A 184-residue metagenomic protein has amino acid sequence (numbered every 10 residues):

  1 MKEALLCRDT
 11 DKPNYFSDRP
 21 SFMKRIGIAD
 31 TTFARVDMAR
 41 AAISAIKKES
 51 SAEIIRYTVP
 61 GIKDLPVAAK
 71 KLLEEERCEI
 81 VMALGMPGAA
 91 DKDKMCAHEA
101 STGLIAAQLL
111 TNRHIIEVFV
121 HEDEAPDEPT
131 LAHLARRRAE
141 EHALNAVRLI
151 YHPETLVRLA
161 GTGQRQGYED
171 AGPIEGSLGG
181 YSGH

Functional and structural regions predicted by a protein language model:
K2-M23: Short N-terminal or domain-adjacent regulatory/targeting segments
K24-R56: Glycine-rich phosphate/diphosphate-binding loop of Rossmann-like nucleotide-binding domains
T31-F33, V59, M86-P87, F119-E124: Short, ordered loop/turn segments at secondary-structure junctions
I43-E76: Active-site rim loops that border cofactor/substrate pockets in soluble metabolic enzymes
D64-Q108: Glycine-rich phosphate-binding loop
C96-D123, E128, E141: Short, acidic/small-residue loops that bind anionic groups at enzyme active sites
R136-G172: A charged, well-structured terminal subsegment
D170-H184: Accessory alpha-helical/coil subdomains and C-terminal extensions that flank or cap enzyme catalytic cores
